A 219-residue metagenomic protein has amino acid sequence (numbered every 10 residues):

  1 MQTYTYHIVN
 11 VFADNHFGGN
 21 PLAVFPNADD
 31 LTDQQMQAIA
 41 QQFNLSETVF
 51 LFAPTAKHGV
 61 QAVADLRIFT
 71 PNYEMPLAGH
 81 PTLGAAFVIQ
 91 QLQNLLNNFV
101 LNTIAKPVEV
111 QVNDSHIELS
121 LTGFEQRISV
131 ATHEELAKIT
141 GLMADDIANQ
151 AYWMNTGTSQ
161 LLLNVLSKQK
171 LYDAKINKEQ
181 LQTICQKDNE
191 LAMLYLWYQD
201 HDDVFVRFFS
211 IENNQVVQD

Functional and structural regions predicted by a protein language model:
M1-G18, L142: N-terminal, positively charged, Ser/Thr/Ala/Gly-biased leader segments that form transit/presequence-like amphipathic
Y4, N20, A64, V108 (+1 more regions): Change "...and in nucleic-acid phosphodiester-cleaving endonucleases..." to "...and in nucleic-acid processing enzymes
F12, I68-P76, S210-D219: A short glycine/serine-rich beta->alpha loop
G18-V24, H80: Short, conserved active-site loops that position catalytic residues or coordinate cofactors/metal ions across diverse
L22, D29-M36, Q41-V63, I68 (+1 more regions): Acidic/His- and Gly-rich active-site-bordering loop/insert found across diverse amide/peptide-bond hydrolases
V24-N27, L51-F52, L162-L166, W197 (+1 more regions): Short beta-strand-to-turn element immediately C-terminal to the catalytic PLP-Schiff-base lysine in fold type I
A38, V60-D65, F69-C185: Acidic, low-complexity central loop/insert segments
N44-D65, Q180-V217: Conserved phosphate-donor
